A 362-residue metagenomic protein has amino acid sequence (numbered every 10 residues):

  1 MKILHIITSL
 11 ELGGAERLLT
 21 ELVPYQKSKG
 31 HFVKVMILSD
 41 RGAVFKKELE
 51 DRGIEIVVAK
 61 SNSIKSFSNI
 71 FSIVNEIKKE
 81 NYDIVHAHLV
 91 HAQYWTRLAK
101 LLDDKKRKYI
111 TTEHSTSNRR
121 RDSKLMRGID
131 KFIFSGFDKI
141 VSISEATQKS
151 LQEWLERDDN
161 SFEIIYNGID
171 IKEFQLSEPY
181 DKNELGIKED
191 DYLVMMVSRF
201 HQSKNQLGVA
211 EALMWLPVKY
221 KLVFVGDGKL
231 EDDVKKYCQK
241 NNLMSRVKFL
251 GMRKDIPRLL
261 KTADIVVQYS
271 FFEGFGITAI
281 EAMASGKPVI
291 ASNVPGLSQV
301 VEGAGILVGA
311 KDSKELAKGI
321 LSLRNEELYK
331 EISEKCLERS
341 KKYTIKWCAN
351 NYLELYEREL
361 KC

Functional and structural regions predicted by a protein language model:
H5-S68, L155, K229-L230: N-terminal strand-loop element at the rim of the active site of nucleotide-sugar-dependent glycosyltransferases
G13-P24, Y192-W215, K229-K236, I280 (+1 more regions): A conserved mid-protein helix/loop that constitutes part of the nucleotide-sugar donor-binding site
I37, P288-A291: Short hydrophobic beta-strand element within catalytic cores of glycosyltransferases and related nucleotide-activated
I64-S68, K149-E153, D159-S161, Y166-E184: Acidic anion/phosphate-binding donor-loop and adjacent secondary structure in glycosyltransferase catalytic cores
A87-W95, E113: Short His-centered aromatic/hydrophobic patch
M252, F271: Aromatic "clamp/platform" in nucleotide-sugar-dependent glycosyltransferases that forms part of the donor/acceptor
A291, G303-S313, S322-E327: Conserved acidic donor-binding segment of nucleotide-sugar-dependent glycosyltransferases
L328-K342, N351-E354: A short, well-ordered alpha-helix in the C-terminal region of glycosyltransferases
